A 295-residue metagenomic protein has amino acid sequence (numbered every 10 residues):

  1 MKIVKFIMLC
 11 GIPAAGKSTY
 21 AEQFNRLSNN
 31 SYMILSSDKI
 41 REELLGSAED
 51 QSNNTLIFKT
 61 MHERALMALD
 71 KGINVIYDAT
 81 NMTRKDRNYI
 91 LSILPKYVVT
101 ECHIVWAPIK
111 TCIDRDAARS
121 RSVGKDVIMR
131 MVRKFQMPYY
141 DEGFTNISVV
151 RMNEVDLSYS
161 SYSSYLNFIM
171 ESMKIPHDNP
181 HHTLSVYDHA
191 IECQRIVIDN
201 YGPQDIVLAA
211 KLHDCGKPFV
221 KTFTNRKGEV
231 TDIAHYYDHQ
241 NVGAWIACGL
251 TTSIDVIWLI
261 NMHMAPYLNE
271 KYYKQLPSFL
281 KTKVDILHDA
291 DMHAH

Functional and structural regions predicted by a protein language model:
K2-I7, G72-I73: Pre-Walker A (Motif I) flank of P-loop NTPase domains
F6, C10, A15, I109-S161: Conserved GTP-binding G-domain of TRAFAC-class P-loop NTPases and closely related GTPase folds
T19-I73: Conserved substrate/cofactor phosphate-moiety recognition/catalytic segment in nucleotide-dependent phosphotransferases
N74-A79, C102: Short catalytic-loop micro-motif centered on adjacent basic/acidic residues
Y77-R87: Acidic, metal-coordinating catalytic cores used for nucleic-acid/nucleotide bond scission and strand-transfer chemistry
Y97-C112: Conserved phosphate-donor/acceptor-positioning beta-strand/loop module used by diverse small-molecule
R151-D232: Acidic/His-rich, divalent-metal-binding segments that scaffold phosphate/diphosphate chemistry
I196-H295: Divalent metal-dependent catalytic cores for phosphoryl transfer on phosphate-bearing substrates
